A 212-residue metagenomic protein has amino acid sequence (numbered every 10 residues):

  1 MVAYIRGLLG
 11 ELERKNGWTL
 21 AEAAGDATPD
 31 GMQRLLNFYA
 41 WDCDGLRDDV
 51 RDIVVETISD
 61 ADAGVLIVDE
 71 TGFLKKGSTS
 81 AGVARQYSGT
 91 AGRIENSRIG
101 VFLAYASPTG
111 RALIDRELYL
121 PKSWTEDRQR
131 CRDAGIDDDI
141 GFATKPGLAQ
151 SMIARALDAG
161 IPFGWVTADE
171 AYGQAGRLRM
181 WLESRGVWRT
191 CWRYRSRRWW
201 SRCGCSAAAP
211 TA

Functional and structural regions predicted by a protein language model:
M1-N37: Gly/serine-rich nucleotide phosphate-binding loop at the start of the catalytic core of nucleotide/ADP-ribose-handling
V2, R14-G17, P29, C43 (+3 more regions): Alpha-helix initiation and N-capping motif
E11, A23, T57-D60, A159 (+1 more regions): Alpha-helix C-cap/termination motif
L12, E95, E170-Q174: Short, glycine/acidic-rich beta->alpha junctions
W18, W41, L66, W124-T125 (+3 more regions): Tryptophan-centered motif/residue detector
D30-L35, Y39, T90-F163: Electropositive, glycine- and tryptophan-enriched low-complexity nucleic-acid-binding patches
N37-L120: Active-site-proximal, Lys/Arg-enriched surface segment that forms a nucleic-acid-binding/basic interface patch
Q129-A212: An internal, acidic/charged active-site-proximal segment that coordinates divalent cations and/or engages
